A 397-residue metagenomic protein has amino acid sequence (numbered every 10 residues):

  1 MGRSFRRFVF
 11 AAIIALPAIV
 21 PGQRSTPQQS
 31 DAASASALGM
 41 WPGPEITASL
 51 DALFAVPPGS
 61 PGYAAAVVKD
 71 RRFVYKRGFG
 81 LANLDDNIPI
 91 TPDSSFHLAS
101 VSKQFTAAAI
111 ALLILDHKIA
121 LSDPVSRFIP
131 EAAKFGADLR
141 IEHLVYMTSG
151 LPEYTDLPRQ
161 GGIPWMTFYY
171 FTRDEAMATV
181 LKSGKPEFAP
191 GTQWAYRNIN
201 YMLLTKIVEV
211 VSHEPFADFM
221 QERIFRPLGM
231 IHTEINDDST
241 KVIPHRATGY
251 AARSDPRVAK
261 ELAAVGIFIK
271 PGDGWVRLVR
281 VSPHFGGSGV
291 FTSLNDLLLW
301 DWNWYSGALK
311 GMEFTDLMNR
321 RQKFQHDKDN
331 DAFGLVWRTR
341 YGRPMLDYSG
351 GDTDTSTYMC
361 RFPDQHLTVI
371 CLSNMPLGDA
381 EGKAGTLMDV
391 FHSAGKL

Functional and structural regions predicted by a protein language model:
M1-V9: Bacterial N-terminal signal peptides that target proteins for export
V9-A18: Bacterial N-terminal signal peptides
G22, P27-Q28, A32: Boundary at the C-terminal end of the N-terminal hydrophobic targeting segment
L38-F96, K118-A120, S183: Short, conserved catalytic-motif segment at the N-terminal edge
P57-A64, D85-L144, F188-I199, F285 (+1 more regions): Short active-site loop at a secondary-structure junction that contains or immediately precedes the catalytic residue(s)
G136-G351: Short, surface-exposed loop or secondary-structure junction motifs that flank catalytic or metal-binding residues
Q322, D327, R343-P344, M375-L397: Short, gly/Ser/Thr-rich active-site loops of penicillin-recognizing serine hydrolases
D347-Y348, S356-M375: Short, well-ordered beta-strand elements
